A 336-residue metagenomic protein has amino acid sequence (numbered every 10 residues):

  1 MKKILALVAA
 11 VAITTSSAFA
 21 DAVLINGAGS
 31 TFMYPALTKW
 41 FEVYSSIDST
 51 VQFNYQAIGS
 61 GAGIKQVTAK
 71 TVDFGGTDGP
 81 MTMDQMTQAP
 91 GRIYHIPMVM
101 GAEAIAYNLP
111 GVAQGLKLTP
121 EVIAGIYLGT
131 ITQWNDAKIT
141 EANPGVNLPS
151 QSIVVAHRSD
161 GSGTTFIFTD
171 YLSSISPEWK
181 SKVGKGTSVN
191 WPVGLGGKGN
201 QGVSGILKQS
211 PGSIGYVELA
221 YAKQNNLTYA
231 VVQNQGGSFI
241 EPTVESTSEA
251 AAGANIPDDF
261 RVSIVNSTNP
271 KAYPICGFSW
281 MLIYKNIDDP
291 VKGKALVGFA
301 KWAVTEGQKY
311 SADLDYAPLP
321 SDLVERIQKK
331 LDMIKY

Functional and structural regions predicted by a protein language model:
M1-F19: Gram-negative bacterial Sec-dependent N-terminal signal peptides
A20-Y336: Flexible loop/hinge segments at secondary-structure junctions
